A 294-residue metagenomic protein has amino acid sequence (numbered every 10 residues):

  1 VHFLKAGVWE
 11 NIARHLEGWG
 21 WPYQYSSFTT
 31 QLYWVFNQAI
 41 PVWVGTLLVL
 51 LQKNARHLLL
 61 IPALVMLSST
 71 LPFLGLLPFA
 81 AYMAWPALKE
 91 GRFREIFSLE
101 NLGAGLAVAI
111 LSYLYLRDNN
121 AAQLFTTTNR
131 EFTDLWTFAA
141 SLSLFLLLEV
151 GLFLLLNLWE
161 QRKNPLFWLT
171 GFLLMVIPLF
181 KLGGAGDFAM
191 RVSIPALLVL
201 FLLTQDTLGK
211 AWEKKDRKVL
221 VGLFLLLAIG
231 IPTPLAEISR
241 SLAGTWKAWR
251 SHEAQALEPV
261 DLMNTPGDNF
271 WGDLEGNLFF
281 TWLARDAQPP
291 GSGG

Functional and structural regions predicted by a protein language model:
V1-L51: Conserved catalytic motifs of ABC-family nucleotide-binding domains
V1-N11, F36, T70-N164, F172 (+2 more regions): Transmembrane catalytic cores of multi-pass membrane glycosyltransferases and polysaccharide-assembly enzymes
T29-T30, L47-L50, R56-F79: Membrane-interface alpha helices of multi-pass inner-membrane proteins
A39-T46, G105, V150, L198-Q205: Alpha-helical transmembrane segments of multi-pass membrane proteins
L64, M175, A228-I231: Hydrophobic residues within the alpha-helical transmembrane core of Major Facilitator Superfamily
F153, L158, L202-V221: Cytosolic-side transmembrane helix boundary signature
D187-K210: Hydrophobic/aromatic-rich transmembrane helices and adjacent perimembrane loops
K218-G294: Intrinsically disordered, polar/acidic, low-complexity terminal segments
